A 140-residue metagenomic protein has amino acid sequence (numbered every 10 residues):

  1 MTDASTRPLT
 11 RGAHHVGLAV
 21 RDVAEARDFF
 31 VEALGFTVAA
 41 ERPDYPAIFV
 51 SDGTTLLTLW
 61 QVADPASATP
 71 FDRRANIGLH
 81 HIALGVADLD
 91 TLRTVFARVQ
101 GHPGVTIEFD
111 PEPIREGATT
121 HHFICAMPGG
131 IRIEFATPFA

Functional and structural regions predicted by a protein language model:
M1-A24, L79-L84, F139-A140: N-terminal beta-strand motif that seeds the catalytic metal site of vicinal oxygen chelate
M1-L9, F96-A140: Vicinal oxygen chelate
T2-T6, S67-D72: Short beta-strand/turn micro-motifs at beta-sheet edges
G12, D44, G78, T119: Exposed loop/turn and edge beta-strand positions of beta-sandwich/beta-sheet ligand-binding modules
A19-A63: Core segments of cupin and vicinal oxygen chelate
E25-A26, L89-T94: Short, conserved charged micro-motifs
D52-T54, R74-L79: Short connector loops at helix/strand junctions that flank enzyme active sites, especially segments positioning acidic
Q61-A66, T137-A140: Acetyl-CoA-dependent GNAT
